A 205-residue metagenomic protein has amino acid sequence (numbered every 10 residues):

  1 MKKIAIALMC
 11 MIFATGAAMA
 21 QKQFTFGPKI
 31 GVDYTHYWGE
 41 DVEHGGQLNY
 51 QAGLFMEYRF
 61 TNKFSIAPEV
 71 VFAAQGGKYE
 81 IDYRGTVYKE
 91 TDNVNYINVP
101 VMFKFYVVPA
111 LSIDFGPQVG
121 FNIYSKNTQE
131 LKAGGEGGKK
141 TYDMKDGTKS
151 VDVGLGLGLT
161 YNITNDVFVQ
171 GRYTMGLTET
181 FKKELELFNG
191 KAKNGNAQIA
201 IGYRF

Functional and structural regions predicted by a protein language model:
I4-A14: Sec-dependent N-terminal signal peptides
T15-A20: Sec/Tat signal peptide C-region and signal peptidase I cleavage site
K22-F24, G46-Y50, N93-I97, K149-V153 (+1 more regions): Residues that define the transmembrane beta-barrel architecture of outer-membrane proteins
P28-Y34, A52-Y58, V70-F72, V99-F105 (+4 more regions): Residues on the lipid-exposed face of transmembrane beta-strands in outer-membrane beta-barrel proteins
Y37-H44, A74-N95, I123-V151, E179-A192: Flexible, solvent-exposed loop segments that connect beta-strands
H44-R84: Glycine- and aromatic-enriched membrane insertion/assembly motifs of diderm outer-membrane and organelle channel
K63-I66, L111-I113, N165-G171: Repeated loop/turn-to-beta-strand initiation elements of outer-membrane beta-barrel proteins
